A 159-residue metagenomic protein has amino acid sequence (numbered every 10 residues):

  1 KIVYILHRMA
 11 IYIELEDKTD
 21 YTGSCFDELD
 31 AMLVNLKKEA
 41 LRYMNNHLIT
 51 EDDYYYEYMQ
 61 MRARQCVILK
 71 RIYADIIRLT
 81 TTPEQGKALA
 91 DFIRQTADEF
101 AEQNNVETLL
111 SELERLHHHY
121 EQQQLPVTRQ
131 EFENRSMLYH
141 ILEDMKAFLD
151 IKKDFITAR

Functional and structural regions predicted by a protein language model:
K1-Y55: Non-transmembrane accessory domains of multi-pass membrane transporters/channels
I5-I13, T50-R159: Soluble C-terminal extramembrane regulatory/interaction domains of multi-pass membrane proteins
